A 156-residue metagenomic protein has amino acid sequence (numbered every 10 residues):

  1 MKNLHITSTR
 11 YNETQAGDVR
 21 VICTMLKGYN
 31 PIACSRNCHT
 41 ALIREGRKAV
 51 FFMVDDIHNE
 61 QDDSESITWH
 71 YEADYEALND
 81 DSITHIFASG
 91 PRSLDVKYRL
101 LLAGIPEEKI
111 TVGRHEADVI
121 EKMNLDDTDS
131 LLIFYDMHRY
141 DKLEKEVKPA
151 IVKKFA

Functional and structural regions predicted by a protein language model:
K2-A156: ATP-dependent carboxylate-amine ligase
